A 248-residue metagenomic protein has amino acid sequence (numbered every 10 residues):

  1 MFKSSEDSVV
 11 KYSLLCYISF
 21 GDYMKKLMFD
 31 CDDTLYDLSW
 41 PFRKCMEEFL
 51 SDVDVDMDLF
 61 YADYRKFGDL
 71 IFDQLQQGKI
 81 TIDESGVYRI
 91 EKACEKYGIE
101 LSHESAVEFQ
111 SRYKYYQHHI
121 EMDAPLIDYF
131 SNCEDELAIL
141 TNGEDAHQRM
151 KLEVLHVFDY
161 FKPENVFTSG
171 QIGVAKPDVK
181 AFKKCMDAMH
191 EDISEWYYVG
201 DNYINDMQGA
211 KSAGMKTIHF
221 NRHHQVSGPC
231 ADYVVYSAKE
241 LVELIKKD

Functional and structural regions predicted by a protein language model:
K3, S8-K25, V55, E144-D248: Asp-based, Mg2+/Mn2+-dependent phosphohydrolase catalytic module
Y23-C31, L35-I127: N-terminal helical cap/lid subdomain that shapes the substrate entry/recognition surface in HAD-like hydrolases
L27-F29, I139, Y198: Residue-level marker for buried hydrophobic side chains located in beta-strands that build the well-ordered beta-sheet
K44-E47, S51, D58-A62, K66 (+11 more regions): Replace "anionic and nucleotidyl ligands
E84-Y88, Y129-D135, V234: Short alpha-helical linear motifs
E104-Q117, L126-L155, N165-S169, A175: Substrate-recognition element of Asp-dependent hydrolases with the DxDx(T/V) motif
